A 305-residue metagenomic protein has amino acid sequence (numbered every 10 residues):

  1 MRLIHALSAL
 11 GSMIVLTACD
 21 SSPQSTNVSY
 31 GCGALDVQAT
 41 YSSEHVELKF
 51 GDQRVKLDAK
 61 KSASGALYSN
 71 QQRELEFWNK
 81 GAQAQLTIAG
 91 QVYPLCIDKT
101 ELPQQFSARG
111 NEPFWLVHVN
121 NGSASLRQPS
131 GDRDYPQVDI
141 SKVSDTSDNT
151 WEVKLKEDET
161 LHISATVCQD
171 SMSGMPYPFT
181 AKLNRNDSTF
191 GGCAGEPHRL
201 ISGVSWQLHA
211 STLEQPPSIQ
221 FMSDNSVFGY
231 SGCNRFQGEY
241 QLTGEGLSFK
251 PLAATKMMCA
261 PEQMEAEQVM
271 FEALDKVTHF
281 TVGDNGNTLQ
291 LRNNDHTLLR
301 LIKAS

Functional and structural regions predicted by a protein language model:
M1-S8: Bacterial N-terminal signal peptides that target proteins for export
V15-A18: C-terminal motif of bacterial Sec signal peptides marking the signal peptidase cleavage site
S22-N27, A66, K80-A108, P136-I140 (+2 more regions): Lipid interaction determinants
T26-G51: Post-signal peptide N-terminal segment of mature Sec-exported envelope proteins
V28-G31, Y68-S69, F106-G110, W151-K156: Short acidic-hydrophobic surface loop/beta-edge motif
G51-S69, V117-T160, Q237-G238: Central antiparallel beta-sheet cores of small beta-barrel/beta-sandwich binding domains
R73-E74: Periplasmic N-terminal soluble interaction domains immediately after the signal peptide in Gram-negative
T100-A124: An ectodomain-focused feature that recognizes extracytoplasmic/extracellular
